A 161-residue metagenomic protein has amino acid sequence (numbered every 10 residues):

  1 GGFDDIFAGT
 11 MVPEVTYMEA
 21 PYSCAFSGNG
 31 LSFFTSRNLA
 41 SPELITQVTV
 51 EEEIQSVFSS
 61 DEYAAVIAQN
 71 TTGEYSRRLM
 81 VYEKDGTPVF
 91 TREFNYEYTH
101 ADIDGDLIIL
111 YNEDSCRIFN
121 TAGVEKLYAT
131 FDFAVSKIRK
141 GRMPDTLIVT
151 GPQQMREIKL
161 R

Functional and structural regions predicted by a protein language model:
G1-G9, G28-V50, G73-F94, D114-D132 (+1 more regions): Surface-exposed loop/turn elements that mediate protein-protein interactions on large endomembrane-trafficking
I6-Y22, T49-D61, E93-D106, F133-D145: Repeated scaffold domains used in trafficking and secretory/extracellular systems, primarily beta-propellers
E19, S27-G30, S60, Y75 (+4 more regions): Short loop/turn segments that connect beta-strands within the blades of beta-propeller domains, predominantly WD40
Y22-S23, S32-F33, Y63-A65, R77-L79 (+1 more regions): Conserved active-site beta-strand-loop modules that form the wall/rim of enzyme catalytic pockets and either contain
A25-F26, V66-A68, L110, I148-V149: Residue position within the beta-strands of beta-propeller blades
Q55-A64, T71, V81: Charged, gly/pro-rich, cysteine-poor intrinsically disordered low-complexity regions
L79, T146-L147: Residue-level marker of intrinsically disordered, low-complexity segments enriched for small/polar residues
T99-T121: C-terminal hydrophobic structural anchor segments that stabilize assembly/packing rather than catalytic chemistry
